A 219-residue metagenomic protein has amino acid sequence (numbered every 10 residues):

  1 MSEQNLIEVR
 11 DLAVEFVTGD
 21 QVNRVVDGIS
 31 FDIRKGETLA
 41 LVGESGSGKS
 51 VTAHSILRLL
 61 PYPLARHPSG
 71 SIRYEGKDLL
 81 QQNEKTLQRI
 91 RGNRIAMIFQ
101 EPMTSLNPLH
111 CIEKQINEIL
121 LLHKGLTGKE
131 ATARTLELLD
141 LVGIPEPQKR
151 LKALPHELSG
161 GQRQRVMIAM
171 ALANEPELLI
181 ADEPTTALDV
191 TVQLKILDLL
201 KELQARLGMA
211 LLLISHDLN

Functional and structural regions predicted by a protein language model:
H67-D78: Conserved ABC transporter NBD signature motif
D78, E130-K149, E202: Conserved ABC ATPase "signature" region
A153-L158, Q162: Conserved ABC ATPase signature
A173-E177: A short, proline-enriched helix->beta-strand linker immediately N-terminal to the Walker B motif in ABC-type P-loop
L179-D182: Catalytic Walker B motif of ABC-type/P-loop ATPase nucleotide-binding domains
L194-L207: Helical segment within the ABC ATPase nucleotide-binding domain
